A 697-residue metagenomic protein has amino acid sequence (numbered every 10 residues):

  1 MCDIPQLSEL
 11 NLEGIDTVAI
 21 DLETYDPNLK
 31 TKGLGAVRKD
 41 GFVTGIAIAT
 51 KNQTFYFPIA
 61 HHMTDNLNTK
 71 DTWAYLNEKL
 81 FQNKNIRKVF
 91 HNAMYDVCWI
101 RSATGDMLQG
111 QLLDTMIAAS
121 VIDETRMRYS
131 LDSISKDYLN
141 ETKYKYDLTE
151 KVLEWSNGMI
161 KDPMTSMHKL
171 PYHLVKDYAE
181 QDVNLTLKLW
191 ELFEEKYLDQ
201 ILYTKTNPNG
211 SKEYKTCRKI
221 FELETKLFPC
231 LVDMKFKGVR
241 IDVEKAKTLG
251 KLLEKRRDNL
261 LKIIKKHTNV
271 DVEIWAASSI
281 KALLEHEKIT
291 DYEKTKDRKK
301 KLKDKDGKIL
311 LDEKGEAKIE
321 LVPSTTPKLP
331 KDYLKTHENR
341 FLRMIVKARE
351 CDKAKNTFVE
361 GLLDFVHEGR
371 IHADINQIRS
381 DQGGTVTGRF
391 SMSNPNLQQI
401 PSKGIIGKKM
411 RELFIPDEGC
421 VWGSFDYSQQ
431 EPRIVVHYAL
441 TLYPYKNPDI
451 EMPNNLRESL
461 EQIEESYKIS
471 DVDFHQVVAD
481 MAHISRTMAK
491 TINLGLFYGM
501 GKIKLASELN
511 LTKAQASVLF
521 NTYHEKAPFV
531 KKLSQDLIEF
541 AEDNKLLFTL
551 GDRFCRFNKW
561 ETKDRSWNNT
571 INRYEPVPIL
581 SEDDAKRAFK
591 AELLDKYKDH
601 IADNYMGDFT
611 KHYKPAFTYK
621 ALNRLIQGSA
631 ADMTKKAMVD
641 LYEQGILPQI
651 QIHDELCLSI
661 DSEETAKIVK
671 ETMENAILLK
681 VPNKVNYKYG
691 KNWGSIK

Functional and structural regions predicted by a protein language model:
M1-C2, V18-L29, A36-L148, V152-K697: Conserved catalytic core of nucleotide polymerization and phosphodiester-bond processing enzymes
C2-S8: A short, well-structured beta->alpha microelement
L12-E13: Glycine-rich phosphate/diphosphate-binding loops that line cofactor/substrate pockets in enzymes
